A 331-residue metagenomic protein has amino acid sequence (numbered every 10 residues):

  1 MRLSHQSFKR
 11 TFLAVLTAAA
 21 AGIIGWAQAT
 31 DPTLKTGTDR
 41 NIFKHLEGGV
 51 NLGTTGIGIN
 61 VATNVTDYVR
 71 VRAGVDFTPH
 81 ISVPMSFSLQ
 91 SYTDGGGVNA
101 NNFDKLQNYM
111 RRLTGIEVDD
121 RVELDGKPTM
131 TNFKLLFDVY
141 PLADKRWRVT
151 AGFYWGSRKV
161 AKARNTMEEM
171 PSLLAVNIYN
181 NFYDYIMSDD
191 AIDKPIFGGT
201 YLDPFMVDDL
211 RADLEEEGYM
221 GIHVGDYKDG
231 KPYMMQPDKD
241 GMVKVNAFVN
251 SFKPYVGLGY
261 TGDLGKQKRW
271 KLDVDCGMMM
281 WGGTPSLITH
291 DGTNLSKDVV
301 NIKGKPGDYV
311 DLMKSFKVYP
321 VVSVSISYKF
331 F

Functional and structural regions predicted by a protein language model:
M1-R40, F331: Cleavable N-terminal export/targeting peptides
K35-D39, H45-G49, S82-T131, R158-S251 (+2 more regions): Extracellular/periplasm-exposed beta-strand and loop segments of Gram-negative cell-envelope proteins, dominated by
L46, T55-I59, V69, T131-L135 (+2 more regions): Hydrophobic, lipid-facing positions within transmembrane beta-strands of outer-membrane proteins
E47-V65, F77, K266, F316-Y319: Solvent-exposed loop/turn segments connecting transmembrane beta-strands in outer-membrane beta-barrel proteins
G48-V50, V61, A73, F137 (+4 more regions): Membrane-embedded beta-strand positions of outer-membrane beta-barrel proteins
L52-G56, V75-I81, F153-K159, G262 (+2 more regions): Transmembrane beta-strands of outer-membrane beta-barrel pores
G56-G58, V65-V69, V139-A143, G259-L264 (+1 more regions): Outer-membrane beta-barrel proteins
V69-V71, K145-V149, Q267-W270: Repeated loop/turn-to-beta-strand initiation elements of outer-membrane beta-barrel proteins
